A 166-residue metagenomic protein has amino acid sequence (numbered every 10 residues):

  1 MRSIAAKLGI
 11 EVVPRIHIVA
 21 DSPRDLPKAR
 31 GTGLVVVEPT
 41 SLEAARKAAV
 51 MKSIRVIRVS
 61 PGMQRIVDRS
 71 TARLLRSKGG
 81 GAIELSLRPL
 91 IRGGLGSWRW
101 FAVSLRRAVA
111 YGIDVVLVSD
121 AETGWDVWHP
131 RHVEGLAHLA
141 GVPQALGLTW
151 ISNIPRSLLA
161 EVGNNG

Functional and structural regions predicted by a protein language model:
M1-G33, E43-G166: Charged catalytic cores and adjacent phosphate/nucleic-acid-binding surfaces used for phosphate/nucleic-acid chemistry
V37-P39: Short beta-strand elements of ligand-binding domains
